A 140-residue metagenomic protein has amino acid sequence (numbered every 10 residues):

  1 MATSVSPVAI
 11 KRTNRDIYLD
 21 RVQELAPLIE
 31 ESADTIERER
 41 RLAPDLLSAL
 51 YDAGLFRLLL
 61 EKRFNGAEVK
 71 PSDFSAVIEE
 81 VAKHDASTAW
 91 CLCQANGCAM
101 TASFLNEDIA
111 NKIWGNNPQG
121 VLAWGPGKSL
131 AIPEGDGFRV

Functional and structural regions predicted by a protein language model:
A2-L59, G66-A76: Alpha-helical interface subdomain recognition
P44-D52, R57-V140: Glycine-rich flavin
